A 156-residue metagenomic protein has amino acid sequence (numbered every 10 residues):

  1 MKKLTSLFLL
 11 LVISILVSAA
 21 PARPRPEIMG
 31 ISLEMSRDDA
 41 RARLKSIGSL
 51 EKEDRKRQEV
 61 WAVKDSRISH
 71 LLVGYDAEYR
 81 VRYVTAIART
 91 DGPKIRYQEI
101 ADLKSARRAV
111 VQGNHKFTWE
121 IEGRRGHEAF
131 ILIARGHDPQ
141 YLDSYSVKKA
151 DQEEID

Functional and structural regions predicted by a protein language model:
M1-L4: Positively charged n-region of N-terminal signal peptides that target proteins for export
L7-I15: Bacterial N-terminal signal peptides
A20-Q58, A86-D156: Non-cytosolic coordination micro-motifs
L44-R80: N-terminal, post-signal-peptide region of Sec/Tat-exported proteins
Y79-R82, I87: Aromatic-patch recognition
